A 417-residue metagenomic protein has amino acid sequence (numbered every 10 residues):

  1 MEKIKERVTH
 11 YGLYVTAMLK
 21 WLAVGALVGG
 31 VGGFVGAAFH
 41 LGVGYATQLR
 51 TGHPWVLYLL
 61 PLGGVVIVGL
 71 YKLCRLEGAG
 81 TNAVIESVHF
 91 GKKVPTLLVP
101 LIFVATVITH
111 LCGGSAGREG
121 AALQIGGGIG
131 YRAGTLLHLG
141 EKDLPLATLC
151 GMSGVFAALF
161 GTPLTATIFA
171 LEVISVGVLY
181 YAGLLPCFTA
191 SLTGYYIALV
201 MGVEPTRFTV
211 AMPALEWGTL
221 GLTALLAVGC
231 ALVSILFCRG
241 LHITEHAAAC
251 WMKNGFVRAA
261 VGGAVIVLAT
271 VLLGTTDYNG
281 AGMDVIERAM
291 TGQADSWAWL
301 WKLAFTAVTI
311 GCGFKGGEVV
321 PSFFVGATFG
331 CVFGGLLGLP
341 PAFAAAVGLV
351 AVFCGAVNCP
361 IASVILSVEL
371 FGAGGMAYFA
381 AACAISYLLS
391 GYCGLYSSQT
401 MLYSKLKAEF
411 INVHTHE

Functional and structural regions predicted by a protein language model:
M1-E417: Alpha-helical transmembrane segments and immediately membrane-proximal extracytoplasmic
